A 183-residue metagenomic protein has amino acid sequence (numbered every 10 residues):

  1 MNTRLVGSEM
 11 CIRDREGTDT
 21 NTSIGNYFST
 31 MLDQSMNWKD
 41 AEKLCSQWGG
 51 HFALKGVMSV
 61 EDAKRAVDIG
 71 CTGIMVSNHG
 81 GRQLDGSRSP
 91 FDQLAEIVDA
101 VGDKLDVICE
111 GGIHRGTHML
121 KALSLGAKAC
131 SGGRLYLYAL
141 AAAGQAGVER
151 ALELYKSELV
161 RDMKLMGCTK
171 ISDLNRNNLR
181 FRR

Functional and structural regions predicted by a protein language model:
M1-G7, C11-I12: Single conserved hydrophobic/aromatic residue that forms the stacking wall/gate of nucleotide- or nucleobase-binding
G25, N78-R88, L137-L140: Glycine-rich, proline-tolerant flexible connector loops at the mouths of alpha/beta enzymes
Y27-M36, H51-M58, S77, D85-G86: Catalytic beta/alpha-barrel core
L32-E42, V60-K64, Q83-I97, G144-A146: Active-site-adjacent beta->alpha loops and helix N-cap segments on the catalytic face of soluble alpha/beta enzymes
S35, L54-V60, S87, L105-M119: Glycine-rich beta-to-alpha transition loops that act as phosphate-gripper elements at the mouths of alpha/beta enzyme
L44, A66, I74, A122 (+1 more regions): Conserved, mostly hydrophobic/aromatic
Q47-H51, V67-G81, A100-K104, G126-C130: Glycine-enriched alpha-helix->loop->beta-strand junction motifs that scaffold or abut catalytic
D92-R183: Alpha/beta catalytic cores of nucleotide-metabolism and tRNA/nucleoside-modifying enzymes
